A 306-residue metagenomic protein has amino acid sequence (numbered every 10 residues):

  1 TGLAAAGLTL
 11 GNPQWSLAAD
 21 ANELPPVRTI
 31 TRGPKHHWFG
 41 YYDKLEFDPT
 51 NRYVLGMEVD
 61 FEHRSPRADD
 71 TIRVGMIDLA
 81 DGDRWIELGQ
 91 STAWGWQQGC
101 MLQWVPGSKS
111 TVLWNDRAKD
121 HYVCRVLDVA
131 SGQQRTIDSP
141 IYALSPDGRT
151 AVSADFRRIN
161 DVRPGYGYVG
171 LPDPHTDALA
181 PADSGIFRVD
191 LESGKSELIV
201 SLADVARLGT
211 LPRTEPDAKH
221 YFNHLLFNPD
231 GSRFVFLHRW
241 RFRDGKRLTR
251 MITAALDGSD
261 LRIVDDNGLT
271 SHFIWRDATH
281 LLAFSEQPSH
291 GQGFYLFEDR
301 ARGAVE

Functional and structural regions predicted by a protein language model:
T1-S16: N-terminal export signals
A21-G40, G75-Q97, V129-P140, E192-H220 (+2 more regions): Multi-bladed beta-propeller domains
H36-Y53, L88-V112, T136-T150, A154 (+4 more regions): Conserved beta-propeller blade repeats
M57-T71, A154-D183, L237-R247: Short, conserved, GDST-rich strand-edge loop motifs in beta-rich repeat architectures
D60-F61, R117-D120, Y142, F156-I159 (+3 more regions): Short, solvent-exposed loop/turn segments at secondary-structure junctions
R64-V74, D120-V126, D161-R163, D183-G185 (+2 more regions): Structural motif
V105-V129: A generic tandem-repeat structural signature
L281-E306: A beta-strand-loop signature enriched in Asp, Gly, Thr, and Trp that corresponds to the sialidase/neuraminidase Asp-box
